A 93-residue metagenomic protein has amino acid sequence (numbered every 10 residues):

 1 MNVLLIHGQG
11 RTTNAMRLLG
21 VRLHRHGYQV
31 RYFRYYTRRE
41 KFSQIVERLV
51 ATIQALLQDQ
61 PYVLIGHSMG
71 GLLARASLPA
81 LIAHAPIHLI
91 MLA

Functional and structural regions predicted by a protein language model:
N2-N14, L18, R22-Y36, E40-A93: Serine-dependent carboxylesterase/thioesterase catalytic core of lipase-like alpha/beta-hydrolase/SGNH enzymes
